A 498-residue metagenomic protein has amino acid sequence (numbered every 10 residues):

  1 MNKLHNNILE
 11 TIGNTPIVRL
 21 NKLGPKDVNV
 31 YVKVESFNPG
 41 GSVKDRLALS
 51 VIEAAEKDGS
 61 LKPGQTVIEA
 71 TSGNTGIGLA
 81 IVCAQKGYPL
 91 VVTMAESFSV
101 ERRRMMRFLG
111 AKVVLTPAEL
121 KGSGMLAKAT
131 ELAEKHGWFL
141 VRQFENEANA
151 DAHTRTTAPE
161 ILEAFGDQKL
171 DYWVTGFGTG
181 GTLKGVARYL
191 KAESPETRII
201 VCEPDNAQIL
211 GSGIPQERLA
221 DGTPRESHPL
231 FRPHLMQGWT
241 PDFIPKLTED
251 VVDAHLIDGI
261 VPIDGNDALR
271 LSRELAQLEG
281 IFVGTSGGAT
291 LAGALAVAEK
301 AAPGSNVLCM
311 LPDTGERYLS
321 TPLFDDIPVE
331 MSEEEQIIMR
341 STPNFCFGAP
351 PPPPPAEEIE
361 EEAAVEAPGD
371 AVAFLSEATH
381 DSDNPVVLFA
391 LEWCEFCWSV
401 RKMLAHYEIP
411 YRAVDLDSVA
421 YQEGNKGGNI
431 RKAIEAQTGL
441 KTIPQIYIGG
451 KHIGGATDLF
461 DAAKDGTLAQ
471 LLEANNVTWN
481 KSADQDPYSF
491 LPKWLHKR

Functional and structural regions predicted by a protein language model:
M1-Q65, M339-N344, E360: Positively charged, low-complexity intrinsically disordered leader regions
I12-N14, L126, A192-V283, P322-E358: Active-site/ligand-binding loops adjacent to catalytic centers
G59-E96, K169-T182, I281, T285-G287 (+1 more regions): A short, small-residue-rich loop immediately preceding and capping a beta-strand
T66, T75-L132, I209-T223, L247-D250 (+1 more regions): Active-site-proximal loop->helix
H136-G181, G185-Y189, T248-P262, N266-G280 (+2 more regions): Active-site/ligand-binding-proximal alpha/beta "capping" segment
D370-L416: Local sequence-structure signature of Cys/Sec-based thiol-disulfide redox active-site neighborhoods
D417-K441, T467-W479: Thioredoxin-like thiol-disulfide oxidoreductase module
I448-A483: Non-catalytic, surface beta->alpha helical segment in thiol-disulfide oxidoreductase systems
